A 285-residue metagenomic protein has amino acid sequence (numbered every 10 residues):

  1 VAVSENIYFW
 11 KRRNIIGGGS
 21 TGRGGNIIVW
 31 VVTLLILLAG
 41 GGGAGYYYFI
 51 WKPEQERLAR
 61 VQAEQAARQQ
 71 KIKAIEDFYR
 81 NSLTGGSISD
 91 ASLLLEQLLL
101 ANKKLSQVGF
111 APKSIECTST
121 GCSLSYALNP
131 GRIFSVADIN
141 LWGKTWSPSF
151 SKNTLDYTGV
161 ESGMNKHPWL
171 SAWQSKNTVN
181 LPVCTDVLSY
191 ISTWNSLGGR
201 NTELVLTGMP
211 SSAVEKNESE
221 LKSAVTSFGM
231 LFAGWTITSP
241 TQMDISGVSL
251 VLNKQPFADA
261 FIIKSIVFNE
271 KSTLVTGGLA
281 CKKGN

Functional and structural regions predicted by a protein language model:
V1-L38, A44: N-terminal positive-inside, membrane-proximal cytosolic segments immediately preceding the first
G25, Y46-I50, V61: N-terminal secretory/membrane-targeting helices
I28-V32, Q65-Q69, K222: Membrane-targeting and insertion segments and their boundary/processing signals
G40-Q55: Membrane-interface motif at the C-terminal end of an N-terminal transmembrane signal
W51-A91: N-terminal presequence-like segments and adjacent domain-start helices
L95-N285: Periplasmic/lumenal scaffold domains of single-pass inner-membrane subunits that build Gram-negative envelope
